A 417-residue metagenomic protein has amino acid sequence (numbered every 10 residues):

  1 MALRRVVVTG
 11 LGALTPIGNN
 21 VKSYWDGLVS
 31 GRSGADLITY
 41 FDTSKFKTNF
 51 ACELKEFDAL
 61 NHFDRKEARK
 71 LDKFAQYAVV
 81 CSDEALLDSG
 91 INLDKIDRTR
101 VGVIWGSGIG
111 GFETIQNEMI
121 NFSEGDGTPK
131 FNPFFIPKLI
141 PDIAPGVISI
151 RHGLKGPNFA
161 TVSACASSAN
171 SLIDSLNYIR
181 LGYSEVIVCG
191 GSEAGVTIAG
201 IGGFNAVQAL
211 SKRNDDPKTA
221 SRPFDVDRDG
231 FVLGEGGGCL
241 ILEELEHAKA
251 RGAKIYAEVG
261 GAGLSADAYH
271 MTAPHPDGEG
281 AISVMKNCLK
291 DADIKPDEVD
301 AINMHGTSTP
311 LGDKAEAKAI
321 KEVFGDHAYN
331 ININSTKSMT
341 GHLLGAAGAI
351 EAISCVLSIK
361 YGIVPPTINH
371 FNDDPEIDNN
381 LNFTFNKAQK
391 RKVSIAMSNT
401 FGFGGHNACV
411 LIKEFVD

Functional and structural regions predicted by a protein language model:
M1-E67, S89, E246-E258, I353-I368 (+1 more regions): ACP-dependent fatty acid/polyketide chain-elongation machinery
M1-V8, K95-R98, A292-E298, Y329 (+1 more regions): Flexible, low-complexity linker/loop segments at domain and module junctions
R5-T9, D36, D215-A292, D300-A301 (+1 more regions): Condensing-enzyme catalytic core mediating Claisen C-C bond formation in acyl metabolism
V8, Y24-W25, V29-S163, S192-G203 (+1 more regions): Conserved beta-ketoacyl condensing-enzyme motif
K22-V29, E113-T128, Y178-L181, I201-N214 (+3 more regions): A glycine- and small-aliphatic-rich helix-loop capping segment at beta-alpha/alpha-beta transitions that lines
A78-I91, P141-P145, S149-H152, N158-E193 (+4 more regions): Active-site-proximal alpha-helical scaffold in enzymes
G125-N132, I173, N177, E193-A250 (+2 more regions): Glycine-/small-residue-rich "gating" segment that lines the acyl/pantetheine channel and substrate pocket
Y183-D229, A262-P276, G306-D313, N330-L381: Acyl-CoA/ACP chain-elongation machinery
